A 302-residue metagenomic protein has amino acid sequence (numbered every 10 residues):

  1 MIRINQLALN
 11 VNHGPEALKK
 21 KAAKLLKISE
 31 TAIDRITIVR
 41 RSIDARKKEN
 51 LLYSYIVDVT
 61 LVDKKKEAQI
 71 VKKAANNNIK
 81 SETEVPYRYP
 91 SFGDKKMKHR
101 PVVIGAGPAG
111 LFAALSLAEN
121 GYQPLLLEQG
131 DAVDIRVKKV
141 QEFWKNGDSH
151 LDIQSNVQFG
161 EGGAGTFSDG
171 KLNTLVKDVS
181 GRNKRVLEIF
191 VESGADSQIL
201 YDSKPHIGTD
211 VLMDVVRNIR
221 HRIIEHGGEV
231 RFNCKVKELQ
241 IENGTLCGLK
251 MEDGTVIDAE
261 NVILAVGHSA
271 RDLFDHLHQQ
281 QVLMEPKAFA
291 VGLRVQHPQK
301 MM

Functional and structural regions predicted by a protein language model:
M1-Y53, V57-M302: Residues forming the flavin
